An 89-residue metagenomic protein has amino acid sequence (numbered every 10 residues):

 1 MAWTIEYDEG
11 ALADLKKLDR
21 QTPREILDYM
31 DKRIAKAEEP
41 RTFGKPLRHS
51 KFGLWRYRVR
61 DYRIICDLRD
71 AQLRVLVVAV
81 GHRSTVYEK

Functional and structural regions predicted by a protein language model:
M1-E9, A13-K17, Q21-R24, D28 (+2 more regions): Enriched for short, Lys/Arg-rich terminal
K32-R56: A short, surface-exposed loop/turn module that caps and links secondary-structure elements
